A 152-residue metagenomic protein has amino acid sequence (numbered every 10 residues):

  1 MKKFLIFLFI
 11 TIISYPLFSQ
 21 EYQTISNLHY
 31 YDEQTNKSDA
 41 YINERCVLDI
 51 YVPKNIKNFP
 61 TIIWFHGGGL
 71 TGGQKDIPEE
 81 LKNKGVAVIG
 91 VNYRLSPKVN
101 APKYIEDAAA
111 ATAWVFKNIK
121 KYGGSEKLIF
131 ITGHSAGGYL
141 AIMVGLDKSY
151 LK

Functional and structural regions predicted by a protein language model:
F4-I13: Sec-dependent N-terminal signal peptides
S19-I56: N-terminal cap/lid segment of alpha/beta-hydrolase-fold proteins
N58-G67: Short beta-strand element of the alpha/beta-hydrolase
G68, N92-S96: Short beta-to-alpha linker loops that shape the active-site pocket of alpha/beta-hydrolase fold enzymes
G72-K75, K98-V99: Short N-terminal helix/helix-N-cap motif within the alpha/beta-hydrolase-1
Q74-V91: Short amphipathic alpha-helix adjacent to the substrate-entry channel of hydrolases
V99-K120: Alpha/beta-hydrolase active-site loop
F116-K152: Primarily recognizes the serine-hydrolase "nucleophile elbow" in alpha/beta-hydrolase and SGNH/GDSL folds
